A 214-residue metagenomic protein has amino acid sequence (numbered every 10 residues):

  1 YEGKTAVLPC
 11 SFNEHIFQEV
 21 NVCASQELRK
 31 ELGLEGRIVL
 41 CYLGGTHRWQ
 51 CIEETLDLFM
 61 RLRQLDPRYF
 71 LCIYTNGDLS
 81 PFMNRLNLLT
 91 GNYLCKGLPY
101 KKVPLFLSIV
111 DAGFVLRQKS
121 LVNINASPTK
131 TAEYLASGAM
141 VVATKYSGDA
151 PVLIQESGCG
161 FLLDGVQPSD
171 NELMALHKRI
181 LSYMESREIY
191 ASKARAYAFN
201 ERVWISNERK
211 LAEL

Functional and structural regions predicted by a protein language model:
S11: Carbohydrate-associated surface elements
Q18-G33: A short helix/loop element that forms part of the nucleotide-sugar donor recognition site in Leloir-type
L34-Q50, L56-F59: Conserved donor-binding/catalytic core segment of Leloir-type glycosyltransferases
L40, C51, T55, L71 (+2 more regions): A structural motif in glycosyltransferase catalytic domains
Q50, K101-F106, G113-L135, V142-V152: Nucleotide-sugar-dependent
S80-A112: Nucleotide-activated donor-binding/catalytic signature segment of Leloir-type glycosyltransferases, i.e., the conserved
P151-R179: Change "using UDP/GDP/dTDP sugars" to "using nucleotide sugars
V166-E172, M184-E213: A charged, aromatic-enriched C-terminal amphipathic alpha-helix characteristic of glycosyltransferases across folds
